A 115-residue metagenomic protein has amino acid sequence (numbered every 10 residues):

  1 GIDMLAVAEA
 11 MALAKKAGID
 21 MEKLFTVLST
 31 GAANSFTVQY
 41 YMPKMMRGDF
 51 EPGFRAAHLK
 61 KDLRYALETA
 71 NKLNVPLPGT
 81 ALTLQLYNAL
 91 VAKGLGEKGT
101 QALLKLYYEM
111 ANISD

Functional and structural regions predicted by a protein language model:
G1-A111: Helical "substrate-binding/catalytic lid" subdomain of Rossmann-like NAD(P)-dependent dehydrogenases/reductases
S114-D115: ATP-dependent carboxylate/acyl-activation modules
